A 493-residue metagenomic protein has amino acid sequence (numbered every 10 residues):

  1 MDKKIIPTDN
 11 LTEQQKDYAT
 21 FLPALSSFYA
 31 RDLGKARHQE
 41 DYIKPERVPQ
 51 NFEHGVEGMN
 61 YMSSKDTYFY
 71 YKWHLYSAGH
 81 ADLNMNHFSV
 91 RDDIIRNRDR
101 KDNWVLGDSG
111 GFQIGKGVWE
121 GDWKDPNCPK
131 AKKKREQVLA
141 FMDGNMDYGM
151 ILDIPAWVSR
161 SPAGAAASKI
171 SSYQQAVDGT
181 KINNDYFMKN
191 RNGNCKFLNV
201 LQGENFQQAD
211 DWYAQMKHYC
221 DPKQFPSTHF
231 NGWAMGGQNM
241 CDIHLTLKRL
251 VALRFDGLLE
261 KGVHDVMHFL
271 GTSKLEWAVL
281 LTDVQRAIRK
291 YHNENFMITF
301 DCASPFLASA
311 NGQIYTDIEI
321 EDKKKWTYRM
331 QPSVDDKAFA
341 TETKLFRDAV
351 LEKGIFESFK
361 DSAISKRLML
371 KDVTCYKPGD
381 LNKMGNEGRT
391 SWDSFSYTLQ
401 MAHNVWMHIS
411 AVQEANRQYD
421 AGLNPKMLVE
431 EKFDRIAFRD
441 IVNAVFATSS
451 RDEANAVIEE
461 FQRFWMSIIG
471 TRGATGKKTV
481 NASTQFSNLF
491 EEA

Functional and structural regions predicted by a protein language model:
M1-N183, F446, M466-I469, G473-A493: Non-catalytic, usually N-terminal nucleic-acid engagement modules in DNA/RNA processing proteins
D2-I6, N192-L368: Glycine-rich phosphate/ribose-binding loops and adjacent secondary-structure elements that form binding surfaces
P23, S77, N205, D301 (+1 more regions): Helix N-terminus capping/helix-initiation residues
R96-D102, Q137-Y148, G179-F197, Y219-H229 (+1 more regions): A structural motif corresponding to the C-terminal end of an alpha-helix and its immediate exit/capping segment
K134-V138, S172-Y186, W212-M216, T246-R254 (+1 more regions): A general structural detector for well-ordered alpha-helical segments in enzyme core domains, enriched
S161-P162, N205, N239-I243, K274 (+4 more regions): Intrinsic-disorder/low-complexity, polar/charged segments
E294-A493: Gly/Ser/Thr/Ala-enriched C-terminal appendages of enzymes
